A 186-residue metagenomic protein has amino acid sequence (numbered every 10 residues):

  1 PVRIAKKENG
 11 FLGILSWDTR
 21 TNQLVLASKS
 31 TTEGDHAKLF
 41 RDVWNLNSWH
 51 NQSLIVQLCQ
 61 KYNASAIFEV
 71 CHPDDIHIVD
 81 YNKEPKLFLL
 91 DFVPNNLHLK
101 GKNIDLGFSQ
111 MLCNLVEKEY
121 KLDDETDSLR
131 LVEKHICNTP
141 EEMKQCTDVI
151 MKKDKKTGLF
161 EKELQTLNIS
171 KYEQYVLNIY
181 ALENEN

Functional and structural regions predicted by a protein language model:
P1-N186: Core nucleotide-handling region used for phosphoryl-transfer chemistry
